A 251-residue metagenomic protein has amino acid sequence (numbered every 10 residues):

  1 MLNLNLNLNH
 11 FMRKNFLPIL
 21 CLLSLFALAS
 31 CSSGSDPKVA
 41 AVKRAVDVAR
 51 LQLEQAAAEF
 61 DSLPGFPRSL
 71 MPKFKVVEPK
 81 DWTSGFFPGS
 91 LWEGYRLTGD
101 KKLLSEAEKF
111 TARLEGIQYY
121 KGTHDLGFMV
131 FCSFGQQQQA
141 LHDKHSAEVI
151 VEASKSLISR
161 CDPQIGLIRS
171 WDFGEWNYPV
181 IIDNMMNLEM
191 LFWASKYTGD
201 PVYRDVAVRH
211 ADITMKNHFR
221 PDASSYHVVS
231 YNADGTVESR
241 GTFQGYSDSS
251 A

Functional and structural regions predicted by a protein language model:
L6-L20: Bacterial N-terminal signal peptides that target proteins for export
C21-F26: Hydrophobic helical h-region of N-terminal Sec-dependent signal peptides in bacterial secretory/periplasmic proteins
A29-S30: C-terminal motif of bacterial Sec signal peptides marking the signal peptidase cleavage site
S35-A251: Glycan-recognition and catalytic cores of secretory/periplasmic carbohydrate-active enzymes
